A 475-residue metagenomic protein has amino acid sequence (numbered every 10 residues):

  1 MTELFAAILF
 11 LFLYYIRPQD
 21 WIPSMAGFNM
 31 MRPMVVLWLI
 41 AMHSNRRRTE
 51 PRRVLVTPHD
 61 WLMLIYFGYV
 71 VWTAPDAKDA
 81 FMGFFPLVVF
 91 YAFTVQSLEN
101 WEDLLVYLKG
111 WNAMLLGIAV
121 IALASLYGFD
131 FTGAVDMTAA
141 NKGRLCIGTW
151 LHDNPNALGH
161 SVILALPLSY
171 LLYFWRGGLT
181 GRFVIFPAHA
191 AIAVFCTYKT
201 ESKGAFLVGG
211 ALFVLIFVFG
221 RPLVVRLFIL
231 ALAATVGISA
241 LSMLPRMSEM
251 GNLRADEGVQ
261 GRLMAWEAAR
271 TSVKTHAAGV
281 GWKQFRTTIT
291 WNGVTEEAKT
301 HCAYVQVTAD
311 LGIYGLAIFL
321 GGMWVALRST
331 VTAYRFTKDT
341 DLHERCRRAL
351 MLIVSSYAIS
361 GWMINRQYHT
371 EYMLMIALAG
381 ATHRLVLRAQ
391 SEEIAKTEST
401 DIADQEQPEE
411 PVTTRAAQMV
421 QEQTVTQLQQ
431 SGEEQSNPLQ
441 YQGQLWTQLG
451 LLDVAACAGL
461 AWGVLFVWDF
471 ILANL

Functional and structural regions predicted by a protein language model:
M1-W72, E102-K109, Y173-W175, L179-F183 (+2 more regions): Transmembrane signal-anchor hairpin modules in multi-pass inner-membrane enzymes, especially those that act on
L13-V35, R48-T57, F67-V88, S97-K109 (+8 more regions): Interfacial transmembrane-helix termini
Y14-M25, T308-L311, E344-T382, A458-L475: Membrane helix-loop boundary segments at the extracytoplasmic
I16-R17, I40-P51, A74-P75, F93-L104 (+5 more regions): Structural signal for the C-terminal ends of transmembrane alpha-helices and the immediately following loop
W38, M63, F67-V71, M82 (+10 more regions): Alpha-helical transmembrane segments of multi-pass inner-membrane proteins
V120-F131, F195-T200, I216-E257, A265-K274 (+2 more regions): A membrane-periplasm/extracellular boundary helix in multi-pass inner-membrane enzymes that assemble envelope glycans
V135-D136, C146, P245-E267, T271-L311 (+1 more regions): Long extracytoplasmic/lumenal interhelical loops at the membrane interface of multi-pass membrane proteins
L311-I353, R384: Hydrophobic transmembrane alpha-helices and their immediate junctions
